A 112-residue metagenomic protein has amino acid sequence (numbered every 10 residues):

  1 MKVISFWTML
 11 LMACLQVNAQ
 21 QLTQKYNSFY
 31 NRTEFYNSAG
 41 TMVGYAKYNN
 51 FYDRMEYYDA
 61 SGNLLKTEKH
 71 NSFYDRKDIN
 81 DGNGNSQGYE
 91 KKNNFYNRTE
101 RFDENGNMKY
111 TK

Functional and structural regions predicted by a protein language model:
M1-K2, N18-Q20: Absolute protein N-terminus
V3-C14: Sec-dependent N-terminal signal peptides
A19-K112: Intrinsically disordered, low-complexity proline/glycine-rich segments
